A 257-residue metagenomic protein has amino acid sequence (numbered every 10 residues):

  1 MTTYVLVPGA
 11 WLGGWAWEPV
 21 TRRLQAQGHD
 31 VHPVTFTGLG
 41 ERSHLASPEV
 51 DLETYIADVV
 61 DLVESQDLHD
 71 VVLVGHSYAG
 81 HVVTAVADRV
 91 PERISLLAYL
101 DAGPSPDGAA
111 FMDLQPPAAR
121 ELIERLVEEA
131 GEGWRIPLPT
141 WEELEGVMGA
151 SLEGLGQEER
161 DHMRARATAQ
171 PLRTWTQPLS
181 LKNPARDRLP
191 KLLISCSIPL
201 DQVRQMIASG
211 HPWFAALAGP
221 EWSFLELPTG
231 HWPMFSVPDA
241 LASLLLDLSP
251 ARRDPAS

Functional and structural regions predicted by a protein language model:
T2-S43, E64, V72: Conserved HGGG/HGGXW glycine-rich cap/lid loop of the alpha/beta-hydrolase fold
G38-V71, D88-R89, F111-P117: Active-site loop/oxyanion-hole signature of alpha/beta-hydrolase fold enzymes
D70-D113: Conserved hydrolase catalytic core segment
A98-I136, W141, T174-W175, S209-G210: Flexible "cap/lid" loop of the alpha/beta hydrolase fold
H162-P184: Active-site nucleophile elbow and catalytic-triad environment of alpha/beta-hydrolase enzymes
L193-S195: Short beta-strand/loop motif that positions the catalytic acidic residue of the alpha/beta-hydrolase fold
S197-T229, D247-L248: Conserved loop-alpha-helix segment in the C-terminal half of the alpha/beta-hydrolase fold that carries the catalytic
P220-S257: Catalytic active-site module of serine/aspartate enzymes centered on a nucleophile-bearing elbow/loop
